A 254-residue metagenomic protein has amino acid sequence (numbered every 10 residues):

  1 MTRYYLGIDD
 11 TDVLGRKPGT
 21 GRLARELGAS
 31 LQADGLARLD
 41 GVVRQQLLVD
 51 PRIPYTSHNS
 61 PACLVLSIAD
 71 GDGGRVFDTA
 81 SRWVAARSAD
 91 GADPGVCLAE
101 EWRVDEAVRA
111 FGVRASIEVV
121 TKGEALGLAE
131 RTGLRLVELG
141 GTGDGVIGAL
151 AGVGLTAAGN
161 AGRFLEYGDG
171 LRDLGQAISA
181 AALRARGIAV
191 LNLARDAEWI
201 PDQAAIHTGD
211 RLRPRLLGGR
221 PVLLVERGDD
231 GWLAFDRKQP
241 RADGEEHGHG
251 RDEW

Functional and structural regions predicted by a protein language model:
T2-W254: Conserved mixed alpha/beta catalytic, RNA-binding, or beta-rich assembly cores of soluble enzyme, regulatory
